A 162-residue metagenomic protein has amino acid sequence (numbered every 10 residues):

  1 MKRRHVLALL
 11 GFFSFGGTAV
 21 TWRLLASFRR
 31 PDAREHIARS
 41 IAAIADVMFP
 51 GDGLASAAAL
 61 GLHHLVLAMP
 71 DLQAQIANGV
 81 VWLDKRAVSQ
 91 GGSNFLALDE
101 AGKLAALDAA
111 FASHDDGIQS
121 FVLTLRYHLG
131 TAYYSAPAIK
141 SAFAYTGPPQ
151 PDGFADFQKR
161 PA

Functional and structural regions predicted by a protein language model:
M1-H5, G17-D52: C-terminal segment of N-terminal export signals and the immediately downstream linker at the start of the mature
R4-L9, D99: Short helix-onset patch at the extreme N-terminus, typifying the N->h transition of secretory signal peptides
L7-A8, S27, L107, G130: General helical structural elements
L10-T18: Hydrophobic membrane-insertion alpha-helices, especially the h-region of bacterial N-terminal signal peptides
R39, A43, S56-A162: Mature-region segments of soluble proteins
